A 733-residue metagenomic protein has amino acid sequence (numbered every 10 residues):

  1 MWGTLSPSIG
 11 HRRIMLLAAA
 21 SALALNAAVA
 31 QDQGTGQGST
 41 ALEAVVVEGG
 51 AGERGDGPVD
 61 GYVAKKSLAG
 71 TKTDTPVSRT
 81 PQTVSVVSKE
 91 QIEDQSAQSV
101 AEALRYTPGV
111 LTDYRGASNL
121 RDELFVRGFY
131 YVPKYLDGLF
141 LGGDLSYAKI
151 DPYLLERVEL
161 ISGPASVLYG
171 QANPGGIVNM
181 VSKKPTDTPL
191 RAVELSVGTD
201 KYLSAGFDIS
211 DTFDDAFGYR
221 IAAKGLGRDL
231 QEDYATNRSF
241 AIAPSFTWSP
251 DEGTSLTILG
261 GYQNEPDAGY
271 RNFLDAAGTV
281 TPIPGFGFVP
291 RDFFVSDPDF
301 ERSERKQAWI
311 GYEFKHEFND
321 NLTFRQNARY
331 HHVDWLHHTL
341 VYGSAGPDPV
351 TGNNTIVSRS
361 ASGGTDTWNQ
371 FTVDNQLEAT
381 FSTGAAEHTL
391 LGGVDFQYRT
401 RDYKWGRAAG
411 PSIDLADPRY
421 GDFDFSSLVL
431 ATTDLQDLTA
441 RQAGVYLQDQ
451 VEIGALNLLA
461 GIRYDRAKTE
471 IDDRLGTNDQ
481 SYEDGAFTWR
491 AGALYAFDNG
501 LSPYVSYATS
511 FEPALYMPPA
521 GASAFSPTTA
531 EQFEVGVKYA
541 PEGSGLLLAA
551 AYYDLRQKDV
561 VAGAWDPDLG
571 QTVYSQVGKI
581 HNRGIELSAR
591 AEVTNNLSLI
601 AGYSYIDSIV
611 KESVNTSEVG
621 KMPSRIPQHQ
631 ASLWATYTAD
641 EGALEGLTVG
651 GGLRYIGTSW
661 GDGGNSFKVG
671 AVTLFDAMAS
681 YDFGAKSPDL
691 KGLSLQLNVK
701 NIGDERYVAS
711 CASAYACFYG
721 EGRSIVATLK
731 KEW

Functional and structural regions predicted by a protein language model:
E43-T188, S510, V535: Acidic, small-polar-rich N-terminal luminal/periplasmic segments of exported/outer-membrane proteins
Y153-E156, V167-P244, P250-T254, A308 (+3 more regions): Outer-membrane beta-barrel translocator/receptor signature
L226-L230, A243-S249, G253-E317, H332-W368 (+3 more regions): Acidic/polar loop-and-plug regions of large Gram-negative outer-membrane beta-barrel proteins
S249-D251, W368, E387-L391, D395-R399 (+1 more regions): Structural signature of Gram-negative outer-membrane beta-barrels, strongest in the C-terminal barrel of TonB-dependent
I310-H332, R359-D472, A549: Face-selective signature of the C-terminal outer-membrane beta-barrel domain
E313-E317, T323-R329, V333-V341, P503 (+3 more regions): Membrane-embedded beta-barrel scaffold of Gram-negative outer-membrane proteins
D366, T389-L390, F533, S624-W733: Conserved C-terminal beta-signal and adjacent last beta-strands/turns of outer-membrane beta-barrel proteins
A455, D554, S575-G663, E732: Gram-negative outer-membrane beta-barrel transporters
